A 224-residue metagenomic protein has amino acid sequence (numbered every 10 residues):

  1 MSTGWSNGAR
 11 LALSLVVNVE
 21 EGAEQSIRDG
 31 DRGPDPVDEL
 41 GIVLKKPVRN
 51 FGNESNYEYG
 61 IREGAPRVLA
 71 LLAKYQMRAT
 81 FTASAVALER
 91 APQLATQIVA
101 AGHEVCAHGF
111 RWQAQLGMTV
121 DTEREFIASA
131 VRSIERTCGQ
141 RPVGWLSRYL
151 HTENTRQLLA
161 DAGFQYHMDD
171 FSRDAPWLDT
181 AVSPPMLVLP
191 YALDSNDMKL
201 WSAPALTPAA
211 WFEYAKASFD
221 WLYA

Functional and structural regions predicted by a protein language model:
M1-L189, W211-A224: Catalytic alpha-helical scaffold of carbohydrate-active enzymes acting on polysaccharides/glycoconjugates
L187-A205: Glycine-rich, positively charged active-site loop/lid region within alpha/beta enzyme cores that binds and organizes
P208: Conserved donor-binding loops in enzymes that form glycosidic bonds
